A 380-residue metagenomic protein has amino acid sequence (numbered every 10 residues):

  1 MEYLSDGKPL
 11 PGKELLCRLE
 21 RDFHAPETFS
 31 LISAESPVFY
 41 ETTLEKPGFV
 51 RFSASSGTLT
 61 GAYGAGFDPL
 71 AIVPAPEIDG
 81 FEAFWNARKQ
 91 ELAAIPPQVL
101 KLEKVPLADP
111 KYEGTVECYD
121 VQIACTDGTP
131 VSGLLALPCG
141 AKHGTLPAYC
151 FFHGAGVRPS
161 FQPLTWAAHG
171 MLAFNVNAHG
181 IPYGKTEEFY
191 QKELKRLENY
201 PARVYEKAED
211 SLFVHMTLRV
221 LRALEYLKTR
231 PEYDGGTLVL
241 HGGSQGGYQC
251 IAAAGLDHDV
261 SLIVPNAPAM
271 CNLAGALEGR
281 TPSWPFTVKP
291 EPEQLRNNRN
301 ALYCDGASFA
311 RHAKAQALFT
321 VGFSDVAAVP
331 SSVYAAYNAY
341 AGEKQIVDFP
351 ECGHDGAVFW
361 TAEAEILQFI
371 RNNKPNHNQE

Functional and structural regions predicted by a protein language model:
F29-L31, L59-A71: Edge beta-strands of extracellular beta-sandwich domains
K46-T58: Short, aromatic- and glycine-rich surface loops/edge beta-strands on solvent-exposed regions
L92-K142: N-terminal cap/lid segment of alpha/beta-hydrolase-fold proteins
G140, N199-G243: Gly/Ser-rich "nucleophile elbow"/oxyanion-hole loop immediately N-terminal to the catalytic nucleophile in hydrolases
R158-L218, G275-T281: Cap/lid segment of the alpha/beta-hydrolase catalytic domain
G247-Q294, D348, F359: Hydrolase active-site cap/lid region
E278-A339, D348: The feature captures the conserved acid-bearing segment of alpha/beta-hydrolase catalytic domains
Y334-E380: C-terminal catalytic histidine-bearing segment of alpha/beta-hydrolase fold enzymes
